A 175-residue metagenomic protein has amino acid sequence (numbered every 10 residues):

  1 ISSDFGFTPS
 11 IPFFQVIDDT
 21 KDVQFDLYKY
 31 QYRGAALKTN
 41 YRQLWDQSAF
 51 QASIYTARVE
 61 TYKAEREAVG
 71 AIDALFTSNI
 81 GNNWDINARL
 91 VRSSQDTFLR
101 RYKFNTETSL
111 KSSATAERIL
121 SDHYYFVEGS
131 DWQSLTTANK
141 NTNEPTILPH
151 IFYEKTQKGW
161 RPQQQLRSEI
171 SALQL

Functional and structural regions predicted by a protein language model:
I1-L175: Outer-membrane beta-barrel proteins and related beta-barrel translocases across Gram-negative bacteria
